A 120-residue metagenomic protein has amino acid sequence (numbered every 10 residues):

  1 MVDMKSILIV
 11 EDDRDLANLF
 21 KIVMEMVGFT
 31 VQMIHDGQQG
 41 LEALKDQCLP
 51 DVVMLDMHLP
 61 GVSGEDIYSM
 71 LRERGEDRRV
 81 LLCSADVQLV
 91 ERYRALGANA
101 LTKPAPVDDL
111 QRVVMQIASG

Functional and structural regions predicted by a protein language model:
D13, D86: Two-component His->Asp phosphorelay active-site signatures
R14-Q32: Two-component/phosphorelay signaling modules centered on CheY-like receiver
M33-V52: Acidic, metal-coordinating helix/loop segments flanking the phosphotransfer/catalytic sites of two-component signaling
D56: Active-site residues of response regulator receiver
P60: The feature encodes the CheY-like receiver
E65-D77: Short amphipathic alpha-helix used as the core "switch/output" element in two-component signaling
K103-P104: A Lys-centered signature of the CheY-like receiver
